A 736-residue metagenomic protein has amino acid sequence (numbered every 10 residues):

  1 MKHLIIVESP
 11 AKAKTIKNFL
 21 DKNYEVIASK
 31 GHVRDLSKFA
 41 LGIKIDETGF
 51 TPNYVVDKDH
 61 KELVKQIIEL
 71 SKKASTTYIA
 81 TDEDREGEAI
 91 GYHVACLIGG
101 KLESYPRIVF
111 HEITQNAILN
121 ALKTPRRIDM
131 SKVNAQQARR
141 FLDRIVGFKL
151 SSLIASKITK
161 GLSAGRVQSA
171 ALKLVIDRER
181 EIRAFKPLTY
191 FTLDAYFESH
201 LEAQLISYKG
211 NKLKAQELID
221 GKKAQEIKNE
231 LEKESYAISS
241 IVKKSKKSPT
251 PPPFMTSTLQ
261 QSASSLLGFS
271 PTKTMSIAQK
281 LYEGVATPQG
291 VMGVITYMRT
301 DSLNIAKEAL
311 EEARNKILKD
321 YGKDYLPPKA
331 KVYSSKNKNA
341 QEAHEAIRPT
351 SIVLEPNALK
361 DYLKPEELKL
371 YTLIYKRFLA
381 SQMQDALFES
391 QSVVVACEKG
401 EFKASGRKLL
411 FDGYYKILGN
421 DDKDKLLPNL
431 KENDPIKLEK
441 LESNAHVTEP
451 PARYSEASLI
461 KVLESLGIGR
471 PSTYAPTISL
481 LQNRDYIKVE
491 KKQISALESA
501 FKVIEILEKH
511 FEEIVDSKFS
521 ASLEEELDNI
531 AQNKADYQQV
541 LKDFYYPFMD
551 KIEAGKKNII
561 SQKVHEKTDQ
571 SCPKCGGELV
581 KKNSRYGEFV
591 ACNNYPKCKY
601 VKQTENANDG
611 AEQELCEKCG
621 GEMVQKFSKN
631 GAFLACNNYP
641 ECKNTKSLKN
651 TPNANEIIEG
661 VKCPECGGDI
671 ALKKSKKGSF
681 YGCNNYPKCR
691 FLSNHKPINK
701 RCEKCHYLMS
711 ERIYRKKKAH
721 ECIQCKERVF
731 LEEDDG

Functional and structural regions predicted by a protein language model:
M1, D82-E83, T159-S163, K243-P252 (+2 more regions): Conserved short loop/turn motifs at secondary-structure junctions
M1-R140, K149, L218-I219, Q225 (+1 more regions): Intrinsically disordered, low-complexity regulatory segments
K2-H3, T15, K22-Y24, L97 (+6 more regions): Basic, low-complexity terminal or inter-domain segments flanking catalytic cores
A117-F197: C-terminal or mid-to-C-terminal helical accessory/interaction module adjacent to the motor/catalytic core
K214-P252, D434: Metal- or metallocofactor-binding catalytic centers and their adjacent structured scaffolds across diverse enzyme
I241, T250-A263, Q289-M298, P450-V462: Short acidic, hydrophobic short linear motifs in intrinsically disordered regions
M275-Q279, I478-S479: Short, hydrophobic-biased segments on the C-terminal half of alpha helices that form "recognition helices"
Y282-T296, R484-K492: A short, conserved structural fragment
